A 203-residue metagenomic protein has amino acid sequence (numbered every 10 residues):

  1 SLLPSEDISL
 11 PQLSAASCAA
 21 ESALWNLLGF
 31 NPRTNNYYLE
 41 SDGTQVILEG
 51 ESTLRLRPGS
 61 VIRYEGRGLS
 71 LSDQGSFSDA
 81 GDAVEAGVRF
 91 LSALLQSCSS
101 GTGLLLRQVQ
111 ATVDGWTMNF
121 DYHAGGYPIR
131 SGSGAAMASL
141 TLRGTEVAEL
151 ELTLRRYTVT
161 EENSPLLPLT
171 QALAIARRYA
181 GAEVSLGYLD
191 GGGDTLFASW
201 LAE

Functional and structural regions predicted by a protein language model:
S1-A93: Preferential activation on post-signal-peptide N-terminal prodomains/segments of secreted or lumenal proteins
E40, L48-E49, R143, D190-G191 (+1 more regions): Acidic surface patches and DE-rich sequence motifs
I47-L48, S131-S133: Short solvent-exposed loop/turn micro-motifs enriched in small/polar/acidic residues
R55-I62, L140-A148: Short, solvent-exposed coil/turn segments at beta-strand boundaries
R67, S72, S76-S78, D82-G132 (+1 more regions): Segments that shape or occlude catalytic/ligand-binding pockets
A136-A138: Single conserved position on a long alpha-helix in the C-terminal lobe of the eukaryotic protein kinase
